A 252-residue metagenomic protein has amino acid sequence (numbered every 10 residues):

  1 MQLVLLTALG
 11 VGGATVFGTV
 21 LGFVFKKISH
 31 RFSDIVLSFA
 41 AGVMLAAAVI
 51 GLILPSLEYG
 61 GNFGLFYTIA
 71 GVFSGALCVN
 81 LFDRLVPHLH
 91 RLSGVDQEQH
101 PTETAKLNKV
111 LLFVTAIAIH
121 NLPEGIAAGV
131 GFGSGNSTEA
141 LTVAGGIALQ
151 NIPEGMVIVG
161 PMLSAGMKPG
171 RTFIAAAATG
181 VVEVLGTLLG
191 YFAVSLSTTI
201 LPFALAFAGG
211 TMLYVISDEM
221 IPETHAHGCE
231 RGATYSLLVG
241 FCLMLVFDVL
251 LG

Functional and structural regions predicted by a protein language model:
M1-G252: Intrinsically disordered, metal-sensing/regulatory segments
